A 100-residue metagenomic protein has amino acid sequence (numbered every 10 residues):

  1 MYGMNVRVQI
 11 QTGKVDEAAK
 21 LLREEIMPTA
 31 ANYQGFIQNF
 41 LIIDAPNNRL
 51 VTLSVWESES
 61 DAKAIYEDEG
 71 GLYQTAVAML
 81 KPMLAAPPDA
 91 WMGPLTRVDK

Functional and structural regions predicted by a protein language model:
M1-Y2, A18, Y33-Q34: Short, flexible segments with low predicted structural confidence
Y2, Q9-Q11, F40-N47, Q74-K100: Glycine-rich beta-strand-turn "strand-cap" elements at beta-sheet edges
G3-Q9, Q38-D68: Short, well-ordered beta-strand segments in beta-rich or mixed alpha/beta enzyme and ligand-binding folds
Q9-A19: Short, surface-exposed ligand-recognition loops at beta-strand->loop->(often short) alpha-helix junctions that present
V15-E17, D61-K63, D99: Intrinsically disordered, low-complexity acidic/polar segments
E24-E25, T29-I37, V55-D89: An amphipathic, aromatic/His-enriched active-site/gating alpha helix that lines ligand/cofactor pockets
